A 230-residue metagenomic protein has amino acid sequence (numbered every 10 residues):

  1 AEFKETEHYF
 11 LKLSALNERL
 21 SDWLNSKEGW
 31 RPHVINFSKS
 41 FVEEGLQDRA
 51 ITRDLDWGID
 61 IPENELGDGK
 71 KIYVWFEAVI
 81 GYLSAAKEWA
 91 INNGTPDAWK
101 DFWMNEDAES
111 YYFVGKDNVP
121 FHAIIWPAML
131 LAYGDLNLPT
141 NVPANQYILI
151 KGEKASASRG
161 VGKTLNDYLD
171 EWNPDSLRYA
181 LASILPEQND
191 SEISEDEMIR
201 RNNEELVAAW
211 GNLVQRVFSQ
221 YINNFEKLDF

Functional and structural regions predicted by a protein language model:
A1-D229: Structured secondary-structure scaffolds
